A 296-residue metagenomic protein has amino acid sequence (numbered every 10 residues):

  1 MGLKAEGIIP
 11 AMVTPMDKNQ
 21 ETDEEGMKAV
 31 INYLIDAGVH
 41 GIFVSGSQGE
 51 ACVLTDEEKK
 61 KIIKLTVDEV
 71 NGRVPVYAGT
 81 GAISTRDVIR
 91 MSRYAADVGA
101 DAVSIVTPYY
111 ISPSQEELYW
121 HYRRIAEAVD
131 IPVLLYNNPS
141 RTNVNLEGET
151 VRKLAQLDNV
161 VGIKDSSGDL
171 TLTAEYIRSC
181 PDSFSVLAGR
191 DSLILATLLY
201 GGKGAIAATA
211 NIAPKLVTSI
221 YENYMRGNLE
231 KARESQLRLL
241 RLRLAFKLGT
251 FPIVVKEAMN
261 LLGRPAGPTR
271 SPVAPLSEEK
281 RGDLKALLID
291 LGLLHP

Functional and structural regions predicted by a protein language model:
G2-P10, T14-N143: Active-site beta->alpha loop and helix N-cap motifs at the rims of alpha/beta catalytic domains
K4-P15, Y33, A37-V39, L199-G202 (+2 more regions): C-terminal alpha-helical cap/extension of soluble enzyme domains
I9, Q48-A51, G81-I83, K164 (+4 more regions): Gly/Ser/Thr-rich beta-alpha loop segments that engage phosphate groups in nucleotides
K18, E24, D56, G148 (+2 more regions): Alpha-helix N-capping/helix-start residues
M27, K59, I63, V88 (+7 more regions): A general structural signal for well-ordered alpha-helical segments in protein cores
A37, K61, L65-V70, Y94 (+9 more regions): Alpha-helical structural signal in soluble globular domains
E127-A128, R141-K247: Catalytic alpha/beta core domains of metabolic enzymes, predominantly
N137, N159-V160, R270: Glycine-rich phosphate-binding "P-loop"
